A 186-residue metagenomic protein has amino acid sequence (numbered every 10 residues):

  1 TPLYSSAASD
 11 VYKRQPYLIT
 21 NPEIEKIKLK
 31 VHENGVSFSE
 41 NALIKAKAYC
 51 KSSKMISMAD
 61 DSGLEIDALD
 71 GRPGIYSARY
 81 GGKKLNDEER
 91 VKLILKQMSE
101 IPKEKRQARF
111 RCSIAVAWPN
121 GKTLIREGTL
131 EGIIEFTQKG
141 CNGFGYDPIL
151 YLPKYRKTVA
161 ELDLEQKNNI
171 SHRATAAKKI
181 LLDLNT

Functional and structural regions predicted by a protein language model:
T1-Y12: Single conserved hydrophobic/aromatic residue that forms the stacking wall/gate of nucleotide- or nucleobase-binding
K13-T186: Anionic-ligand binding patches
